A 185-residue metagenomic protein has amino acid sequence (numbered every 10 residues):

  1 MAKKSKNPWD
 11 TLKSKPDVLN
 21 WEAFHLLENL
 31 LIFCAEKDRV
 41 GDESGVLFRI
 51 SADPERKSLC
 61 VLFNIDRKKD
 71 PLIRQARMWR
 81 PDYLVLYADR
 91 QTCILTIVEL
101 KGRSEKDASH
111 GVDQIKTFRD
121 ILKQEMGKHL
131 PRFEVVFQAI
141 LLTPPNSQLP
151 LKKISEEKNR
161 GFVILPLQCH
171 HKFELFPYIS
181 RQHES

Functional and structural regions predicted by a protein language model:
M1-D53: Nuclease-adjacent, charged terminal/linker segments that flank catalytic cores
A2-T11, K15, L130-S185: Domain-level recognition of nuclease-like catalytic cores that cleave nucleotide substrates
D38-Q91: Active-site metal-binding core of divalent-cation-utilizing nuclease and nuclease-like domains
Y83-V85, I94-G102: Conserved catalytic cores of phosphodiester-cleaving nucleases, focusing on short active-site segments
T96, H110, P150-I154: Short, conserved acidic/polar surface loops in the N-terminal third of protein domains
E105-N146: Catalytic cores of nucleic-acid endonucleases
